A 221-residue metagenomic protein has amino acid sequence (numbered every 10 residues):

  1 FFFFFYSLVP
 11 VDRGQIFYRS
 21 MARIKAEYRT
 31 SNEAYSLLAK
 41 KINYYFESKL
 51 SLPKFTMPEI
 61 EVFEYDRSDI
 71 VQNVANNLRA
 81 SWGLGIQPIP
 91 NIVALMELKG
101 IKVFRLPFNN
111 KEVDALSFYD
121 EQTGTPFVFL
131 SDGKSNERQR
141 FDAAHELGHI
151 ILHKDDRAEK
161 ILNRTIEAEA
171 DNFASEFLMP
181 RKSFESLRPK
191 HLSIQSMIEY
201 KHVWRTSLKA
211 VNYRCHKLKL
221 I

Functional and structural regions predicted by a protein language model:
F1-I221: Short juxta-domain linker segments that transition from a proline/glycine-rich, charged coil into a short amphipathic
